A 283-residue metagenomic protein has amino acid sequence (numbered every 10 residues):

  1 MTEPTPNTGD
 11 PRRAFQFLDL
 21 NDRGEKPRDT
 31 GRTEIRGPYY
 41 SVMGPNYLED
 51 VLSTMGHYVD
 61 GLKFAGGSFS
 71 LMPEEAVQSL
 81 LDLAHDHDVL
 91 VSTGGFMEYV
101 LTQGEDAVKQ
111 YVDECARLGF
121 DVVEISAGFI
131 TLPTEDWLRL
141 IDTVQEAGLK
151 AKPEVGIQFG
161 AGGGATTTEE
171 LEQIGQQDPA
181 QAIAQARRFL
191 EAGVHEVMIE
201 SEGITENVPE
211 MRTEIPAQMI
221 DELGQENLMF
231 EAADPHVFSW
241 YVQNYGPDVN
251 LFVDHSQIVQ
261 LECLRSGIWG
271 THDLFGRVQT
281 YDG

Functional and structural regions predicted by a protein language model:
T2-S79: Conserved N-terminal beta1-alpha1 strand-loop-helix module at the mouth
E3-R28, Q218-G283: C-terminal alpha-helical cap/extension of soluble enzyme domains
D19-D22, G44-N46, S70-L83, V100-K109 (+5 more regions): Active-site-adjacent beta->alpha loops and helix N-cap segments on the catalytic face of soluble alpha/beta enzymes
P27, E49-Y58, E74-D88, K109-G119 (+3 more regions): Acidic (Asp/Glu)-rich catalytic clusters
R28-Y47, A65-S70, S92-A107, I130 (+2 more regions): Active-site mouth loops of central-metabolism enzymes
T30-P38, V59-F64, V91-G95, V123-I125 (+4 more regions): Hydrophobic faces of well-ordered beta-strands that scaffold small-molecule active sites in alpha/beta enzyme cores
H57, D106-I125, F129, E170-E196 (+2 more regions): Structural recognition of alpha->loop->beta junctions
F189-P209: Active-site rim beta-loop-alpha module in soluble metabolic enzymes
